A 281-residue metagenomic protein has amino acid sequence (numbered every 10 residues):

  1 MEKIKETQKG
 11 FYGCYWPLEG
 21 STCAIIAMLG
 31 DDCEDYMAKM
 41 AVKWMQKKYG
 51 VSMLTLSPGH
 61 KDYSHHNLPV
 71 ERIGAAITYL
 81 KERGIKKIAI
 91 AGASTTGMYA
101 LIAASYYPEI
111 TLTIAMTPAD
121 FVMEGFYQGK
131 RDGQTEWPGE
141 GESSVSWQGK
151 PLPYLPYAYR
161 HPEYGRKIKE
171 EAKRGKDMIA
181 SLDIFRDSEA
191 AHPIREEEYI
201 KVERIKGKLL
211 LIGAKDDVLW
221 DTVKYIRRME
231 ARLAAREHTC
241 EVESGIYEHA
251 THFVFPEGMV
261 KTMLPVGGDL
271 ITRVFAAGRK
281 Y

Functional and structural regions predicted by a protein language model:
M1-G20: N-terminal cap/lid segment of alpha/beta-hydrolase-fold proteins
T22-G30: Short beta-strand element of the alpha/beta-hydrolase
Y36, V218-R228, F255: Conserved alpha/beta-hydrolase "acid-adjacent" motif
Y36-L54: Short amphipathic alpha-helix adjacent to the substrate-entry channel of hydrolases
L56-A89: Catalytic nucleophile-loop/oxyanion-hole region of alpha/beta-hydrolase and closely related hydrolase-like folds
I114-V202: Accessory cap/linker subdomain of secreted extracellular hydrolases
I205, L211-G213, D217: Short beta-strand/loop motif that positions the catalytic acidic residue of the alpha/beta-hydrolase fold
I212, R227, R236-Y281: C-terminal catalytic histidine-bearing segment of alpha/beta-hydrolase fold enzymes
